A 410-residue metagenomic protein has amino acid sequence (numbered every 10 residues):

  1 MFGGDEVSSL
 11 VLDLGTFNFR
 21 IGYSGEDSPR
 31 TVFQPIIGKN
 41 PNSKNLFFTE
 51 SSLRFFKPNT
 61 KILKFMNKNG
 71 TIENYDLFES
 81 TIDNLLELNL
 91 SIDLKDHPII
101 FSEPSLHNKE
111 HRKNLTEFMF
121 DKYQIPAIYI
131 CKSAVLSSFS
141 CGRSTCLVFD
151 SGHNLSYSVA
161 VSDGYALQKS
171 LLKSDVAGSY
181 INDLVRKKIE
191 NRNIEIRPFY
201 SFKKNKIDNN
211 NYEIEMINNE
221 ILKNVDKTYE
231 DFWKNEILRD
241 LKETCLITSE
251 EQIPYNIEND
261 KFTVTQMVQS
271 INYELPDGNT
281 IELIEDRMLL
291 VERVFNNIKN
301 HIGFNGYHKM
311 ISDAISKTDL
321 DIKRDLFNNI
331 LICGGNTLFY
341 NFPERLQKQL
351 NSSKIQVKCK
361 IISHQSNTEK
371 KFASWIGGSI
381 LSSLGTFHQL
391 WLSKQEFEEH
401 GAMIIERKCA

Functional and structural regions predicted by a protein language model:
M1-A410: C-terminal region/appendage detector
